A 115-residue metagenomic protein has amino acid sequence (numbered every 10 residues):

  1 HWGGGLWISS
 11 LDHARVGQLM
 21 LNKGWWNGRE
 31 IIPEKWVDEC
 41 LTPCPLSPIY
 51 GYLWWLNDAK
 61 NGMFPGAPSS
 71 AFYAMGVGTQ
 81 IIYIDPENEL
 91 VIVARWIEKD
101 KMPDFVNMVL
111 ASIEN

Functional and structural regions predicted by a protein language model:
H1-G5, S69-S70: Active-site rim elements
W2, G17-M20, E30, E34-S47: Catalytic pocket-lining loop regions of alpha/beta-barrel enzymes, especially the amidohydrolase/enolase/GH5 lineages
G4-W25, Q80-W96: Active-site-proximal alpha-helical segments within enzyme catalytic domains
A14-L21, V37-L41, W55, S70 (+2 more regions): Non-transmembrane alpha-helical segments in soluble domains of secreted/periplasmic/extracellular proteins
G24-I32, D100: Structural helix-adjacent loops and short alpha-helical linkers that scaffold large soluble proteins
D38-V91: Active-site Gly/Thr loop motif
A74-N115: Structured C-terminal helix/loop/strand segments within mature extracytoplasmic catalytic/sensor domains
